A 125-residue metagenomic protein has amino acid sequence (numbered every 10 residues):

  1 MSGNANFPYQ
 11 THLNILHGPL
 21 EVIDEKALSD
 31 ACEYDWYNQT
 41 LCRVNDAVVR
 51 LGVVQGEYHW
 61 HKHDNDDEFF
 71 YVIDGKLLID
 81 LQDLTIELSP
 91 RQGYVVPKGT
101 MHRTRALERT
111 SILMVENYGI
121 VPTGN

Functional and structural regions predicted by a protein language model:
M1-R50: A short, N-terminal "cap"/entry segment at the start of jelly-roll beta-barrel domains of the cupin/DSBH fold
Y34-D35, V48-D64: Conserved short histidine dyad/triad with adjacent acidic residue
N45, D80-L84, L107: Short strand-coil-strand connectors
N45, I73-D74, S89-P90, E108 (+1 more regions): A cytosolic small-molecule/anion-sensing beta-strand core signal
V53-V54, H63-D80, V115: Short, conserved beta-strand element in jelly-roll/cupin
Q82-K98: Short acidic-glycine-tyrosine-enriched beta hairpin
K98-N125: Ligand-binding loop in jelly-roll beta-barrel domains
